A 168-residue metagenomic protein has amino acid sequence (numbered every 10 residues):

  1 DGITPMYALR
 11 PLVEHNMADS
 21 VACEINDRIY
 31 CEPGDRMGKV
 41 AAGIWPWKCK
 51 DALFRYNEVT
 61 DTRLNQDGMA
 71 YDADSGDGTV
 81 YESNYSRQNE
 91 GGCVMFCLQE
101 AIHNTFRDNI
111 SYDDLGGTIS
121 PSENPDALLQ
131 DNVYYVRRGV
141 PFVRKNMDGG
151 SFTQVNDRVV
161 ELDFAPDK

Functional and structural regions predicted by a protein language model:
D1-G2, Y7-G34, V40-W45, K50-R63 (+5 more regions): Right-handed parallel beta-helix
A70-D72, N146: Intrinsically disordered, low-complexity regulatory regions of eukaryotic regulatory proteins
V94-F96: Extracellular glycoside hydrolase catalytic/binding regions
E100-A101, E123-N124, M147: Repeat-solenoid scaffold signature
